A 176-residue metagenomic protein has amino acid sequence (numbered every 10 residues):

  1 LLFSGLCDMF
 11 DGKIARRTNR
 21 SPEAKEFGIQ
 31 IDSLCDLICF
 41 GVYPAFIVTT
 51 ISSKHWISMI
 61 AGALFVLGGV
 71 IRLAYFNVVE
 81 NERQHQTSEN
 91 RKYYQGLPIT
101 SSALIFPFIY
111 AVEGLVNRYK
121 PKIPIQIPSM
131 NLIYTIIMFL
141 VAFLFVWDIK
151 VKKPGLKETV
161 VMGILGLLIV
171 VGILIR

Functional and structural regions predicted by a protein language model:
L1-C7, I57-L67, I125-L140: Structural signature of hydrophobic alpha-helical transmembrane segments
D8, V66-V79, F139-K152: Transmembrane alpha-helical segments that form the membrane-embedded catalytic/substrate-channel core of multi-pass
F10-K25, F76-Y93: Cytosolic, membrane-interface loops and tails of multi-pass inner-membrane proteins
R17-R72: Multi-pass membrane catalytic core of lipid/isoprenoid biosynthesis enzymes
Y43-S52, Y75-N81, I109-Y119: Membrane-helix exit/interface motif
G62-L64, N77, G96: Conserved coupling/interface region of RecA-like P-loop/ASCE motor cores
Q86, N90-R176: C-terminal membrane-associated helical module and adjoining short loops/tails
